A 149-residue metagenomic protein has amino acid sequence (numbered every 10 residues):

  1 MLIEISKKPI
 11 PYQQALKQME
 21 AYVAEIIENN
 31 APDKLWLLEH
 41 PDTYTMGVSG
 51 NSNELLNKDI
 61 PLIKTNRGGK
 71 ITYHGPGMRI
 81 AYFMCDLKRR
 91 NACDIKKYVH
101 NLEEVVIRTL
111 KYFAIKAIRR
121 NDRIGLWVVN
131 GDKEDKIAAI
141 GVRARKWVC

Functional and structural regions predicted by a protein language model:
M1-E134: N-terminal lobe of the biotin/lipoate ligase/transferase fold
R143-C149: Short, intrinsically disordered, charge-balanced linker/junction segments flanking boundaries in proteins
